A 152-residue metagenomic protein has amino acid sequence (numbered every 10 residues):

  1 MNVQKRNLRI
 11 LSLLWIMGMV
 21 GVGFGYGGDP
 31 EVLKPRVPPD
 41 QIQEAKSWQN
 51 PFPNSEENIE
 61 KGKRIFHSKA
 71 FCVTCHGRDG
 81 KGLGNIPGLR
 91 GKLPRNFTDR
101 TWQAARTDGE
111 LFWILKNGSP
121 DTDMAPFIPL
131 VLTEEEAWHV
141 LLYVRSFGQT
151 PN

Functional and structural regions predicted by a protein language model:
N2-S12: Bacterial N-terminal signal peptides that target proteins for export
L11-G21: Bacterial N-terminal signal peptides
Y26-L33, R95, I114-F147: Axial heme c-ligation environment in periplasmic c-type cytochrome domains
P35-H67, N152: Electrostatic cytochrome c docking/interface patches
E56, K69-A70, H76, G118-S119 (+1 more regions): Sec/Tat-exported extracytoplasmic proteins
E57-R78, P87: Sequence/structural segment immediately N-terminal to covalent heme-attachment motifs in c-type and related
E60-R64, V73, R95, G109 (+3 more regions): Solvent-exposed, polar/charged alpha-helical surfaces in well-ordered, non-transmembrane soluble domains, broadly
R78-D108, F112-W113: Gly/Gly-Pro-rich "capping" loops immediately C-terminal to redox-active cysteine motifs in periplasmic/lumenal
